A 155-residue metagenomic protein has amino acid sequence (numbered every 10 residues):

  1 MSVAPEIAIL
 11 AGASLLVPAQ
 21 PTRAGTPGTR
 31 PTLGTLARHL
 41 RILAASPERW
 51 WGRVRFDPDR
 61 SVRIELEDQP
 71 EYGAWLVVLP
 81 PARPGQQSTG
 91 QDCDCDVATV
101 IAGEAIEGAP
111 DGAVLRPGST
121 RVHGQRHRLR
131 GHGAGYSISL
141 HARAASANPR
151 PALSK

Functional and structural regions predicted by a protein language model:
M1-E71: A short, N-terminal "cap"/entry segment at the start of jelly-roll beta-barrel domains of the cupin/DSBH fold
E65-D68, W75-V78, G85-D92, R130-G131: Short histidine-centered beta-strand/loop micro-motifs that create catalytic or ligand/metal-coordination sites
Y72-A74, D94-V97, Y136-S137: Short, surface-exposed beta-edge/turn micro-motifs
P80-P81, T89-P110: Glycine- and acidic-residue-biased ligand/ion/polar-headgroup-sensing regions
R83-Q86, R121-R130, N148: Histidine-centered metal-chelating micro-motifs
V97, I106-R128: Short acidic-glycine-tyrosine-enriched beta hairpin
T99-V100, R121, S139-H141: Short hydrophobic-aromatic micro-motifs
R130-K155: Double-stranded beta-helix
